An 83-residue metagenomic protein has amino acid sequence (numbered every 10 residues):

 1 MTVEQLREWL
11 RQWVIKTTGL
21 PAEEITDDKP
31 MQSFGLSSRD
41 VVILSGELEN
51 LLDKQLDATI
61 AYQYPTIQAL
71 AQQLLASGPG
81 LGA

Functional and structural regions predicted by a protein language model:
M1-A83: 4′-phosphopantetheine-dependent carrier domains
